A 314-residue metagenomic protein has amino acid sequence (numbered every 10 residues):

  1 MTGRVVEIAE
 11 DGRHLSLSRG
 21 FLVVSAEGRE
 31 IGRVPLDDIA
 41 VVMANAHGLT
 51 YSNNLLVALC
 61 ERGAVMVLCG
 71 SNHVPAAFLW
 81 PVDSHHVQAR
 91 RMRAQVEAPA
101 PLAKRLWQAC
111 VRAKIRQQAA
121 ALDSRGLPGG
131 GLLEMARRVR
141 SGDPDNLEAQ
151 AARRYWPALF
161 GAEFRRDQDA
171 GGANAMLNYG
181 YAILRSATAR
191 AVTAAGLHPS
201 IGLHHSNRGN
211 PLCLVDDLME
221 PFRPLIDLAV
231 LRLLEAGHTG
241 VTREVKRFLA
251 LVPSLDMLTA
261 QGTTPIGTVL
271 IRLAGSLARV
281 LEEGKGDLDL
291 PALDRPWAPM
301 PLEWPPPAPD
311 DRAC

Functional and structural regions predicted by a protein language model:
M1-I31: N-terminal, Lys/Arg-enriched amphipathic/low-complexity engagement segments that precede the first folded domain
T2-V6, G12-R13, V34, E61 (+1 more regions): Active-site helix-to-loop segments that bind/position phosphate- or nucleotide-bearing substrates and donors across
E30, V34-V87: Glycine/small-residue-rich interface belts in oligomeric ring/scaffold proteins and their assembly partners
